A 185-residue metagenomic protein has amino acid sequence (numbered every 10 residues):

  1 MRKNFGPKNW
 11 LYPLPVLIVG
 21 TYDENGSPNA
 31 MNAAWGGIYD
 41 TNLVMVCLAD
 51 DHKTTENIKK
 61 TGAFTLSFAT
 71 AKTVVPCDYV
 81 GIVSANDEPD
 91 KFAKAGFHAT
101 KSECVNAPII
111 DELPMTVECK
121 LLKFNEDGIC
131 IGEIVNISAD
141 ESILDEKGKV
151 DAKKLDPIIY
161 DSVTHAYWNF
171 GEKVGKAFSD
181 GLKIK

Functional and structural regions predicted by a protein language model:
M1-K185: Basic, polyanion-binding surface patches
